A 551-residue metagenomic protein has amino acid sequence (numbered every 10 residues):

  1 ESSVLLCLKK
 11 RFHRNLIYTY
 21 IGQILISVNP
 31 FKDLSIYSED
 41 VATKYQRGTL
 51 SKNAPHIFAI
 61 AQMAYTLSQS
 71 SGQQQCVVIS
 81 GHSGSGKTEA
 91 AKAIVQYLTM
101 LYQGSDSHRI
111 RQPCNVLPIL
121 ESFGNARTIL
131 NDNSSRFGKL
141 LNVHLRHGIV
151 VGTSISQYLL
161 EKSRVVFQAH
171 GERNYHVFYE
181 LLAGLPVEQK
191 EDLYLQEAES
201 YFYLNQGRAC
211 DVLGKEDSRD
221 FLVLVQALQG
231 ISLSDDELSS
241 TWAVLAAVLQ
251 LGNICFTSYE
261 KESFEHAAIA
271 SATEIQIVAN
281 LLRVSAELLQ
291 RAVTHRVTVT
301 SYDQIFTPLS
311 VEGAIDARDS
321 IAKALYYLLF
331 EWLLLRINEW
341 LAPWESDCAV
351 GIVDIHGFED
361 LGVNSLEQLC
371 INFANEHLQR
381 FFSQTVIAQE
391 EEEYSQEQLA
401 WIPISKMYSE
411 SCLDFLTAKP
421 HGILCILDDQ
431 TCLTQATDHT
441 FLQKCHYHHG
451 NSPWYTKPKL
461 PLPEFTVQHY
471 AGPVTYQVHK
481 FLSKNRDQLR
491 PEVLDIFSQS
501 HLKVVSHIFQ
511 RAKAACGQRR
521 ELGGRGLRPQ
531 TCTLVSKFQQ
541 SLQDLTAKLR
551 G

Functional and structural regions predicted by a protein language model:
E1-A64, L222, T307: Charged, amphipathic alpha-helical linker segments immediately N-terminal to NTP-binding catalytic cores
E1-T19, Q96-Q168, N174-H176, E180-A183 (+6 more regions): Extended, low-complexity interaction tracts enriched in P/G/S/Q
Y18-G22, N131-F137, Q189-E197, L238-A243 (+5 more regions): Short coil/turn segments at secondary-structure boundaries
P30-V41, Q69, I149-S154, Y194 (+3 more regions): Active-site-adjacent bridging/hinge elements
L50-A61, D217-D220, A322-L333, A374: Phosphate/oxyanion-binding active-site loops and adjacent basic polyanion-contact surfaces
L67-Q74: Phosphate-binding P-loop
Q75-Q96, G362: Glycine-rich phosphate-binding P-loop
V77, M100, N142-S240, A247-E265 (+8 more regions): Feature marking long nucleic-acid-engaging regions of large polymerase/nuclease enzymes
